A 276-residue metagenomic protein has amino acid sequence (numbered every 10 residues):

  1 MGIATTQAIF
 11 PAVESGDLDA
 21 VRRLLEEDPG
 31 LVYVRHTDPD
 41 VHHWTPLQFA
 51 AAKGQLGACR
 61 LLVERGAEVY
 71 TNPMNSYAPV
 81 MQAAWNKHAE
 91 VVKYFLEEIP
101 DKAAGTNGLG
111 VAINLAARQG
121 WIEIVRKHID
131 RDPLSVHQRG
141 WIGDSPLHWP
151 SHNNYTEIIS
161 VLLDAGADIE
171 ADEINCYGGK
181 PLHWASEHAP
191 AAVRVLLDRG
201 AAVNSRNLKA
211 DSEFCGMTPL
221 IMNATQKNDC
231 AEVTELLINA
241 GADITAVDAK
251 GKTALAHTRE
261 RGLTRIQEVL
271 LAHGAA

Functional and structural regions predicted by a protein language model:
M1-D28, Y33, T37, V41-W44 (+5 more regions): Intrinsically disordered, low-complexity regulatory segments in ankyrin-centric signaling systems
G2-A8, G108, R199, A240 (+2 more regions): Ankyrin-repeat-protein effector appendages
I3-I9, R35-P46, N72-A78, G105-I113 (+4 more regions): Ankyrin-repeat boundary/"N-cap" motif
P11-G16, F49-Q55, Q82-H88, L115-W121 (+4 more regions): Ankyrin repeat A-helix N-terminal signature
A20, G57-A58, E90-V91, I124 (+4 more regions): Conserved ankyrin/ankyrin-like repeat signature
L25-L31, R60-E68, Y94-D101, K127-L134 (+4 more regions): Ankyrin repeat domain, specifically the short helix-to-loop turn at the C-terminus of the second helix of each repeat
G66-R118: A generic tandem-repeat structural signature
K102, G110-I124, R131-D132, G140-D144 (+1 more regions): Solenoidal tandem-repeat scaffolds enriched in leucines and small polar residues
